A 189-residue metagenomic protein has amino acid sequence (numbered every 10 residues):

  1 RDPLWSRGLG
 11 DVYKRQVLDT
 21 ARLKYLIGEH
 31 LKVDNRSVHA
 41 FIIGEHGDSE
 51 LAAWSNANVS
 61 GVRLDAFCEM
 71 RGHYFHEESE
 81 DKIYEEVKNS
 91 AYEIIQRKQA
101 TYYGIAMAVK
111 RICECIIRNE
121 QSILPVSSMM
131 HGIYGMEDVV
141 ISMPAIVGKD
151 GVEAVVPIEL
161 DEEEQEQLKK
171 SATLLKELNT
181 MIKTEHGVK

Functional and structural regions predicted by a protein language model:
R1-Y13: Single conserved hydrophobic/aromatic residue that forms the stacking wall/gate of nucleotide- or nucleobase-binding
D11-K14, N35-S37: Short hydrophobic/aromatic-enriched beta-strand-loop microsegments
D19-K189: C-terminal substrate-binding/catalytic lobe of Rossmann-fold NAD(P)-dependent dehydrogenases
